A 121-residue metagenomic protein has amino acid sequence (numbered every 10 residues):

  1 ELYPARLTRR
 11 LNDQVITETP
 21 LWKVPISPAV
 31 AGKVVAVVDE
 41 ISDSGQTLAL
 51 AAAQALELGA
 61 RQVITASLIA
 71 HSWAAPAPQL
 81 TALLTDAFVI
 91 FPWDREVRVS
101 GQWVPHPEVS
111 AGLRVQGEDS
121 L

Functional and structural regions predicted by a protein language model:
E1-V35, S44-A51: Short, glycine/charge-rich flexible loops or terminal/linker lids adjacent to PRPP-binding catalytic cores
P4, V37, T65-S67: Structural beta-sheet core signal
A52-L121: PRPP-dependent phosphoribosyltransferase catalytic core
